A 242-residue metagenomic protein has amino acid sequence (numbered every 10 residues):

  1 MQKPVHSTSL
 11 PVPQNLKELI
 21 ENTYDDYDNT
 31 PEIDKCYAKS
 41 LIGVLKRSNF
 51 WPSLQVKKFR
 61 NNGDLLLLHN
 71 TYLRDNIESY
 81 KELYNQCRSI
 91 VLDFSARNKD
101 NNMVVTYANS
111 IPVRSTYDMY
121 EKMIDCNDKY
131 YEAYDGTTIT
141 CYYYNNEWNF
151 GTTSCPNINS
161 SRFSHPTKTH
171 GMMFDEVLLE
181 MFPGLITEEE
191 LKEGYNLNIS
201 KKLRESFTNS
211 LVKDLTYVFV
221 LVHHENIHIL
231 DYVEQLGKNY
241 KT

Functional and structural regions predicted by a protein language model:
Q2-T242: Core nucleotide-handling region used for phosphoryl-transfer chemistry
